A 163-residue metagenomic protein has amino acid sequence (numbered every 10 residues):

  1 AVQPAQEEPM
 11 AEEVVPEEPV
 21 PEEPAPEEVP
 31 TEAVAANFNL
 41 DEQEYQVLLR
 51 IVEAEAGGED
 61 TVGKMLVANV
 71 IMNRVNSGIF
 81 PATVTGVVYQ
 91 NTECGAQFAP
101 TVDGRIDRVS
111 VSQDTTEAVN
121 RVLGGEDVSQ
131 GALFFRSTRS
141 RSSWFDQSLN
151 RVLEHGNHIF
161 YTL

Functional and structural regions predicted by a protein language model:
A1-E22: Intrinsically disordered, low-complexity, repeat-rich polar/charged segments
P16, P21-L163: Bacterial extracytoplasmic/cell-wall-associated proteins, especially those involved in peptidoglycan
